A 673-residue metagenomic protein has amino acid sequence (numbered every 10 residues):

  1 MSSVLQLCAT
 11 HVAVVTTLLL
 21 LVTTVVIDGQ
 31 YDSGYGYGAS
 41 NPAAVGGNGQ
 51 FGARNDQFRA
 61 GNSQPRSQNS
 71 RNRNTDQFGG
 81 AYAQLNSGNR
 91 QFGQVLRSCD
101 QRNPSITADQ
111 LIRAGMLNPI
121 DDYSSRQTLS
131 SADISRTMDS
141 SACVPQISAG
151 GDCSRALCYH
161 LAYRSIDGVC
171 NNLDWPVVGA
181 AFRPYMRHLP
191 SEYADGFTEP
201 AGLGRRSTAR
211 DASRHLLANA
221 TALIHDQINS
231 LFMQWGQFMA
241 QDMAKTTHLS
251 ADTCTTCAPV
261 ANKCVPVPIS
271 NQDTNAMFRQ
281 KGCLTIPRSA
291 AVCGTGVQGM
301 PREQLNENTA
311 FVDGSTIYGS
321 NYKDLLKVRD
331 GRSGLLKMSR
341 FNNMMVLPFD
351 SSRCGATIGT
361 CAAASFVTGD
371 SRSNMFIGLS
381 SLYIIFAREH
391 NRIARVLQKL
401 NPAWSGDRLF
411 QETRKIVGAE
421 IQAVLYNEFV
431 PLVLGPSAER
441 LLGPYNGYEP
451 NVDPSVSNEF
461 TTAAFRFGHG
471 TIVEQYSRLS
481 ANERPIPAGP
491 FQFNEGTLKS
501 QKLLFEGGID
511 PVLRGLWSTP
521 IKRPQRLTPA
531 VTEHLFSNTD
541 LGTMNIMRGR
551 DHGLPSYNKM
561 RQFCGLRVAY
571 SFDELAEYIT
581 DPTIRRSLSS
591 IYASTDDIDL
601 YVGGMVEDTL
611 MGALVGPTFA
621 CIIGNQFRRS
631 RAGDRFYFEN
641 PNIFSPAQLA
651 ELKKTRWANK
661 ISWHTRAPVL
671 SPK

Functional and structural regions predicted by a protein language model:
S2-V4, C8-L379, A394-R395, L400-K673: Terminal regions of secretory-pathway proteins
I377-R388: Alpha-helical bundle segments that constitute or directly flank the non-heme di-iron/ferroxidase center
H390-R392: Secondary-structure-rich domain cores
